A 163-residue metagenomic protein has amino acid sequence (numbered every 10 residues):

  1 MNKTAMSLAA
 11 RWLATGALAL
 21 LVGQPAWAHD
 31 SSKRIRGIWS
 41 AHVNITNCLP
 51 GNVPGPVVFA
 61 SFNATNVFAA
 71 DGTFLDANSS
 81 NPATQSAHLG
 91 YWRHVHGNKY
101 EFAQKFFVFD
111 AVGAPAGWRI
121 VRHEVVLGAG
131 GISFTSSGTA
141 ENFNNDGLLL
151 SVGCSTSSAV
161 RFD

Functional and structural regions predicted by a protein language model:
N2-L13: Bacterial N-terminal signal peptides that target proteins for export
R11-G23: Bacterial N-terminal signal peptides
Q24-A28: Sec/Tat signal peptide C-region and signal peptidase I cleavage site
D30-R36, V67-D71, R93-E101, E124-T135 (+1 more regions): A short, structured loop/turn motif at beta-sheet edges
S31-P56: Tryptophan-anchored aromatic micro-motifs
G55-V95, K99, S133-F134: N-terminal glycine/threonine-rich, aromatic-flanked beta-hairpin/loop signature
E101-G131: Acidic, glycine-rich flexible loop segments
A140-D163: Edge beta-strand at a domain terminus
